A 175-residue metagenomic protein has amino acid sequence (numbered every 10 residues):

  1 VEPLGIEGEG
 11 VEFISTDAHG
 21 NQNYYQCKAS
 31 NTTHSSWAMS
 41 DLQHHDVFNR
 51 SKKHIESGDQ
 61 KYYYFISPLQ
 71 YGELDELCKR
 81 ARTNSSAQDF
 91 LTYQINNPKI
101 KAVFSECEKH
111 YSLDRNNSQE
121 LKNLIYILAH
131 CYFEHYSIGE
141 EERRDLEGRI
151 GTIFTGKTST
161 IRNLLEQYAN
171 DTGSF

Functional and structural regions predicted by a protein language model:
V1-N49: Catalytic centers of nucleases
K28-F175: Acidic metal-coordinating catalytic centers involved in nucleic-acid phosphodiester chemistry
